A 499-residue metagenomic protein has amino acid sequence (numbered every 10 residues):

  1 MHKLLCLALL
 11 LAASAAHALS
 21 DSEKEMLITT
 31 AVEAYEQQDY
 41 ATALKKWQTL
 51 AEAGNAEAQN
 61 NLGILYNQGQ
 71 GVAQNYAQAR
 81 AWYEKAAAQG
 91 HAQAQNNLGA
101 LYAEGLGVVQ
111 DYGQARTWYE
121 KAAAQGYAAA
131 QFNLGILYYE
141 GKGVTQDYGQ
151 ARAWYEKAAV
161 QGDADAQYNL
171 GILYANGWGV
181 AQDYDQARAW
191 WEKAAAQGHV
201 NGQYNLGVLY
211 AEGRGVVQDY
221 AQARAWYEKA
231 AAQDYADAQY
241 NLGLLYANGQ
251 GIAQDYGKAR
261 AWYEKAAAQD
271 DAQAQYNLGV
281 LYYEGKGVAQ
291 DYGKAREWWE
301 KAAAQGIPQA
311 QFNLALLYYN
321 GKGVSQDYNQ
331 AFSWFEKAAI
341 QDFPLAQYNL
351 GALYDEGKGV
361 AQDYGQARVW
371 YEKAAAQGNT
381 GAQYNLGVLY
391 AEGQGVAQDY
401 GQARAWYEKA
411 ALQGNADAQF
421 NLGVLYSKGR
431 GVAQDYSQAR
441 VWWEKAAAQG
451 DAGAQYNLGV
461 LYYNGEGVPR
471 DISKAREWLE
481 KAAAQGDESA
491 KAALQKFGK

Functional and structural regions predicted by a protein language model:
H2-A8: Sec-dependent signal peptide recognition, specifically the positively charged N-region followed immediately by
L9-L11, A16-K45, K499: N-terminal leader/linker segments that initiate helical-solenoid repeat arrays
S22, A34-D39, E52-N55, Q68-Q70 (+35 more regions): Short helix-capping/linker turns of helical repeat alpha-solenoids
K24, R470-I472, R476-K499: Terminal, low-structured helical/coil segments at or just beyond the last alpha-helical repeat
L27-A34, K46, L50, N61-Q68 (+12 more regions): Hydrophobic face of amphipathic alpha-helices that form TPR/SEL1-like repeat modules and related alpha-solenoid
